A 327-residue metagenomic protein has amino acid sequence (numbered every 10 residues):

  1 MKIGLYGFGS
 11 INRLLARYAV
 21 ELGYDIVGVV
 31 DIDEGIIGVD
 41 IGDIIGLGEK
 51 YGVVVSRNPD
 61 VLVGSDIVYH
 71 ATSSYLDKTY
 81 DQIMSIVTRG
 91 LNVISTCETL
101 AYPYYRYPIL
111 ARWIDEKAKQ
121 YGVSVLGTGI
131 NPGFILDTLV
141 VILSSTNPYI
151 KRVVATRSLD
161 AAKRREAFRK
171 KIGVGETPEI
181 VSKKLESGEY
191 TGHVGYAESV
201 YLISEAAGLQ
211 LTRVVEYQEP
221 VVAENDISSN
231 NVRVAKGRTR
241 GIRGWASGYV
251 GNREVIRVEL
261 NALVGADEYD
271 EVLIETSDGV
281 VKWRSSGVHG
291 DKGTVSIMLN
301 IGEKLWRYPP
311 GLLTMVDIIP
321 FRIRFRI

Functional and structural regions predicted by a protein language model:
K2-L15: Glycine-rich adenosine-cofactor-binding loop
Y6, S144-D270, V288, V295-N300: Active-site-lining helix/loop region of Rossmann-like oxidoreductase modules
L22-G48: NAD(P)-binding Rossmann-fold cofactor-contacting core
Y51-G64: Short acidic low-complexity segments
G64-I67, L76-E98: Rossmann-fold NAD(P) dinucleotide-binding segment
T72-S73: Short glycine-/small-residue-rich Rossmann-like dinucleotide-binding loops
E98-V123: Rossmann-fold NAD(P)-binding glycine/threonine-rich loop
L263-I327: C-terminal helical cap and adjacent loop that interface with cofactors, partners, or active-site loops
